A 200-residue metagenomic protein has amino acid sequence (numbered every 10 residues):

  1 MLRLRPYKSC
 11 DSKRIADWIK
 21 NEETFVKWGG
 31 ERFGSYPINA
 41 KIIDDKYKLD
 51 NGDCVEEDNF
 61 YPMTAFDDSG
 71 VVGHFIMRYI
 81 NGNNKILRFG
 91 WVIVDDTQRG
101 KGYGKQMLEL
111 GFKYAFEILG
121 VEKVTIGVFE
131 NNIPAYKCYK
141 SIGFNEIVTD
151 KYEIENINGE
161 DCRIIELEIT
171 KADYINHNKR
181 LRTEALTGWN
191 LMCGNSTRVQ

Functional and structural regions predicted by a protein language model:
M1-L2: Extreme N-terminal starter segment of soluble prokaryotic enzymes
P6-C10, D17-T97, Y114, T170-Y174 (+2 more regions): Acetyl-CoA-dependent GNAT
F60, C162-E166: Short hydrophobic/aromatic beta-strand or adjacent loop that forms the aromatic wall/cage of a ligand/substrate-binding
V94, G100-Y114, K137-S141: Conserved acetyl-CoA-binding loop-helix of GNAT-fold acetyltransferases
G104, L108, N131-A135, Y152-N158: Short glycine/proline-centered loop/turn elements that form peptide/ligand docking sites
E117-G127: Conserved GNAT acetyl-CoA-binding A-motif
T125-V128, K140-R163: Conserved catalytic-core motifs of GNAT/GCN5-like acyltransferases
